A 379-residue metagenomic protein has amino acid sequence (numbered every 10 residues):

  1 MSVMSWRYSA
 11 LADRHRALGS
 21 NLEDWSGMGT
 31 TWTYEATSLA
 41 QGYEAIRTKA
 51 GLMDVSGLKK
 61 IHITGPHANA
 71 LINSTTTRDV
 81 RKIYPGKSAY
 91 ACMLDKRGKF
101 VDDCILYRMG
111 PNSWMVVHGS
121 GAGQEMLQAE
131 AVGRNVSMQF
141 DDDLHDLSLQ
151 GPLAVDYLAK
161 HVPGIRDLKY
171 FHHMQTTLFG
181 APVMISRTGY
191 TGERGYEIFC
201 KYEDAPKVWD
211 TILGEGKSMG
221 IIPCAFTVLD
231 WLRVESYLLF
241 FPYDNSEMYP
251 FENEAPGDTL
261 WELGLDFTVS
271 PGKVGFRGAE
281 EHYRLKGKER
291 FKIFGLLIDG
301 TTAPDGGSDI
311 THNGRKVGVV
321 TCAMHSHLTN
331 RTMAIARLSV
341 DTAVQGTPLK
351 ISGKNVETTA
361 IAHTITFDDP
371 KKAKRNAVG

Functional and structural regions predicted by a protein language model:
M1-A91, K99: Acidic, proline/glycine-enriched N-terminal capping motif
M1-W25, T30-Y34, Y107-G379: Conserved, structured C-terminal
G42, G57, H67-I72, A89 (+5 more regions): Generic hydrophobic, aliphatic-rich segments that mediate packing or membrane embedding
D54, D103, E197: Acidic active-site catalytic centers that drive phospho-/nucleotidyl reactions and related ester hydrolyses
P66-F100, P152-A181: Internal amphipathic helical hairpin motif
